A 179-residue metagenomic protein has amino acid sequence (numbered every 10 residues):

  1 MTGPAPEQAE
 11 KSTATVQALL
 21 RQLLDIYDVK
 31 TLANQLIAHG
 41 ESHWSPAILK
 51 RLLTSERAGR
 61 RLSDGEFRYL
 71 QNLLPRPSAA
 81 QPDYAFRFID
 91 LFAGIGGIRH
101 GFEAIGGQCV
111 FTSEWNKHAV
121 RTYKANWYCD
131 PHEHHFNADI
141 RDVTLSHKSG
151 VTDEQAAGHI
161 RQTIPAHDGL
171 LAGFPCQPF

Functional and structural regions predicted by a protein language model:
M1-F179: Conserved active-site and SAM-binding loop architecture of S-adenosyl-L-methionine-dependent nucleic-acid
